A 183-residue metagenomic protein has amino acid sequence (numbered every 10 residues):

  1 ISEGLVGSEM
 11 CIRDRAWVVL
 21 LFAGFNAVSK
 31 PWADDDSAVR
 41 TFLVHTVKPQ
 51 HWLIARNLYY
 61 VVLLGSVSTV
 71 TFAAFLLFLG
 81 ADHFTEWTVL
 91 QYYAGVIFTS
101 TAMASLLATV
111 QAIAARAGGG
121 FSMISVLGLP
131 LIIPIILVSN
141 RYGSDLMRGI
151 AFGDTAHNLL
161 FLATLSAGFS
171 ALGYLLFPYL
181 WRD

Functional and structural regions predicted by a protein language model:
I1-G7, I12: Single conserved hydrophobic/aromatic residue that forms the stacking wall/gate of nucleotide- or nucleobase-binding
R13-S29: Long, hydrophobic alpha-helical segments
G24-L43: Transmembrane helix boundary and interhelical loop/hinge segments in multi-pass membrane proteins
P49-L76: Selective transmembrane-helix segments that form parts of the transport pathway or gating/packing helices in multipass
A73-G95, G143-L159: Membrane-interfacial helix-loop-helix connectors in multipass membrane proteins
L77, S166-D183: Junction motif at the cytosolic side of a transmembrane helix
G95-L129, W181-D183: A structural motif at transmembrane helix-loop-helix junctions in multipass membrane proteins
S105-T109, I135-R148: Transmembrane alpha-helical segments of integral membrane proteins
